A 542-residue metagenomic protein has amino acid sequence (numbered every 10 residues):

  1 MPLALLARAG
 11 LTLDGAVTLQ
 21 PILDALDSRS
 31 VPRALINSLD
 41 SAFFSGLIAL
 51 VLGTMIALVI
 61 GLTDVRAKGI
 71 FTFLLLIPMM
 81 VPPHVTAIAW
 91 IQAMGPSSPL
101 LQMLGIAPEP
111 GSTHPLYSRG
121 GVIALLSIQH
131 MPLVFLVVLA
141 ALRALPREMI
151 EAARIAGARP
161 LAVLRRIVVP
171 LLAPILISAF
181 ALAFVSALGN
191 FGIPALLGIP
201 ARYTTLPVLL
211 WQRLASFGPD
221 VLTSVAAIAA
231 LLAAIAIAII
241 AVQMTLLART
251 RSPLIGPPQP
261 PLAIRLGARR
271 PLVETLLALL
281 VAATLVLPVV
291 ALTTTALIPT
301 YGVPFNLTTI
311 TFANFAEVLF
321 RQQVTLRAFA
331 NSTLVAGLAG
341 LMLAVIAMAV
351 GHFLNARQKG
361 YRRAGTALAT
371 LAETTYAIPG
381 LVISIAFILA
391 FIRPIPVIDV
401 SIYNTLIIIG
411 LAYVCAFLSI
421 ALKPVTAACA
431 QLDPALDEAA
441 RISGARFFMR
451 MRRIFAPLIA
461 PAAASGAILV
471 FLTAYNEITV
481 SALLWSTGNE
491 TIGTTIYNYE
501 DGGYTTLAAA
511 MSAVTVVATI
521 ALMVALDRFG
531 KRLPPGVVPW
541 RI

Functional and structural regions predicted by a protein language model:
M1-G15, R29-R143, L171-G192, L196-G198 (+9 more regions): Membrane-water interface segments at the C-terminal ends of transmembrane alpha-helices in multi-pass inner-membrane
T18-D27, I310-F320: A short amphipathic helical element positioned immediately N-terminal to and/or at the very start of a transmembrane
L35, G157-A158: Polytopic alpha-helical membrane proteins, predominantly small-molecule transporters/carriers
L145-M149, L432-L436: Short glycine/proline-centered loop/turn elements that form peptide/ligand docking sites
A153-R154, A440: The alpha-helix within a helix-turn-helix
R159, R251-R265, Y301-F315: Juxtamembrane inter-helical linkers in multi-pass membrane proteins
G192-P219, P304-T308, I478-T505, V538-I542: Glycine-rich helix-loop "coupling/hinge" segments at transmembrane-helix boundaries in multipass transporters
A241-L276, R362, V537-R541: Alpha-helical transmembrane segments of integral membrane proteins
